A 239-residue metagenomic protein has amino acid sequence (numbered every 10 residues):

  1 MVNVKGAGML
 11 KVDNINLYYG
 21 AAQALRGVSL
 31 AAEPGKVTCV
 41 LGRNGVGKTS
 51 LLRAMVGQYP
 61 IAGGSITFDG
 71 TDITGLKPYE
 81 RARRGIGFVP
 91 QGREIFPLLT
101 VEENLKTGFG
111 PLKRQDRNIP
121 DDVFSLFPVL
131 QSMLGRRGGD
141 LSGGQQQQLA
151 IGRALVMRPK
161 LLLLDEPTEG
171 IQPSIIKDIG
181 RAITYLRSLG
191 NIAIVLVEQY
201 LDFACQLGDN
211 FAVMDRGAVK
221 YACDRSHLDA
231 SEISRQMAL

Functional and structural regions predicted by a protein language model:
L10-V12, L25: Conserved structural motif at the start of ABC-family nucleotide-binding domains
L41-R43: The feature captures the beta-strand-to-loop junction immediately N-terminal to the Walker
V56: Helix-to-loop junction immediately C-terminal to a conserved catalytic motif
P60, D72-G92, D116, P120 (+2 more regions): ABC ATPase NBD coupling module
G64-T71, R84, D116-I119, S125 (+1 more regions): Conserved ABC transporter NBD signature motif
R137-L141: Conserved ABC ATPase signature
A154-L155: ABC ATPase C-loop
K177-G190: Helical segment within the ABC ATPase nucleotide-binding domain
